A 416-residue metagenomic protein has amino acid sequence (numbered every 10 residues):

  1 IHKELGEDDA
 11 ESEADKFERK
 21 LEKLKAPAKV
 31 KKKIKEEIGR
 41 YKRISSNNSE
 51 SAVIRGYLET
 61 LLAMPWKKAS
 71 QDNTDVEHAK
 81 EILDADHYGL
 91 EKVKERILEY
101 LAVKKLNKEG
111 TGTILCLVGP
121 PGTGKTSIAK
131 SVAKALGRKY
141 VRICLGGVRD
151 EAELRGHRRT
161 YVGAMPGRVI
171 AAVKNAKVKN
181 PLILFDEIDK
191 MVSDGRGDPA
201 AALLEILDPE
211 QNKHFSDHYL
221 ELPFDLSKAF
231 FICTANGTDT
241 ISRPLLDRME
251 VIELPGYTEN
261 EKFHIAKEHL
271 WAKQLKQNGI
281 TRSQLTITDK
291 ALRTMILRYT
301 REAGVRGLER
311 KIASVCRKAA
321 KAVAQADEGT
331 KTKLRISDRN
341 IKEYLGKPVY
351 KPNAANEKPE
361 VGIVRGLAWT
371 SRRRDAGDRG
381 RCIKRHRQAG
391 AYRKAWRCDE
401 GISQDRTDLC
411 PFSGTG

Functional and structural regions predicted by a protein language model:
I1-V103, N107: Extended, charged alpha-helical coiled-coil/arm scaffolds that mediate oligomerization and mechanical coupling in large
L24-K31, K67-A69, K177, G237-A313 (+2 more regions): Conserved C-terminal "switch" segment of AAA+ ATPases
E109-L115, K179-P181, A229, R387: Pre-Walker A (Motif I) flank of P-loop NTPase domains
T111-L145, K174, L204, D208: Walker A/P-loop
A135-A164, A172, V192, E261: AAA+/P-loop NTPase substrate/partner-engagement loops
A176-N180, F215-T234, S283-T286: AAA+/SF3 P-loop NTPase mechanochemical coupling elements
F185-F224: Conserved catalytic/switch belt of AAA+ P-loop NTPases
R306, R310-T415: C-terminal engagement/docking regions of AAA+ P-loop ATPases
